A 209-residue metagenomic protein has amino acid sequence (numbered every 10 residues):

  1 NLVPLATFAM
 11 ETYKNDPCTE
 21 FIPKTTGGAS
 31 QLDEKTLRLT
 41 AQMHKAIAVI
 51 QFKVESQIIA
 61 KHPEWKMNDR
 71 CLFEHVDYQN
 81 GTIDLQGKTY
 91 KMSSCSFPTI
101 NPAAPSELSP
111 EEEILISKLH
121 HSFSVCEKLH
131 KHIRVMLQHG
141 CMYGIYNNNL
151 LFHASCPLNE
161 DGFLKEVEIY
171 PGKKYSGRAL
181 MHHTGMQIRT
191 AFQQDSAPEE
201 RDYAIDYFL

Functional and structural regions predicted by a protein language model:
N1-L209: Feature recognizes metal-dependent phosphohydrolase scaffolds
